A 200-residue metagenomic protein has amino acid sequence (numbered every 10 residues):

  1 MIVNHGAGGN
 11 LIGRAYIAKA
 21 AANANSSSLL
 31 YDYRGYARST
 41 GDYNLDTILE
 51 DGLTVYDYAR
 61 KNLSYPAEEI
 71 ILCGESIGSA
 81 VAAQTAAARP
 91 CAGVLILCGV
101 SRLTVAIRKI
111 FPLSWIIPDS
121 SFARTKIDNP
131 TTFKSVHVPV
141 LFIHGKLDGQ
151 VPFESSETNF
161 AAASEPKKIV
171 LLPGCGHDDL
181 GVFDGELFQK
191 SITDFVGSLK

Functional and structural regions predicted by a protein language model:
M1-Y58: Membrane-embedded segments
I17, N129, V138, P152-A161: Short alpha-helix in the alpha/beta-hydrolase fold that links the catalytic acid
S64-S76: Alpha/beta-hydrolase fold nucleophile elbow
V81-V138: Hydrolase active-site cap/lid region
S135-H137, F142-H144, D148: Short beta-strand/loop motif that positions the catalytic acidic residue of the alpha/beta-hydrolase fold
L147-V151, D178-D179: Acidic catalytic loop of the alpha/beta-hydrolase fold
C175-E186: Catalytic histidine-centered segment of alpha/beta-hydrolase-like enzymes
D184-K200: Catalytic active-site module of serine/aspartate enzymes centered on a nucleophile-bearing elbow/loop
